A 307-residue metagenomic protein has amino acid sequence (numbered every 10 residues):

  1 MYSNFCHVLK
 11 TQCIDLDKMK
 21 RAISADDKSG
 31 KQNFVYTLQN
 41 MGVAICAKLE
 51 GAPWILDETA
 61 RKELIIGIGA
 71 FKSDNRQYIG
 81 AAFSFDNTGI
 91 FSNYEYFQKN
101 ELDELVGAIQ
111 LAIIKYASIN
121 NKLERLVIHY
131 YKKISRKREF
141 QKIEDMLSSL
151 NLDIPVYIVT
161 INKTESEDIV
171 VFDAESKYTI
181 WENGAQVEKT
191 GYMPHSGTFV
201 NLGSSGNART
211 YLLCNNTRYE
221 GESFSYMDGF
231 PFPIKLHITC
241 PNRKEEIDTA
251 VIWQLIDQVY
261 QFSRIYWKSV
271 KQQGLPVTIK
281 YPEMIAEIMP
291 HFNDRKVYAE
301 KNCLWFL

Functional and structural regions predicted by a protein language model:
M1-L307: Long, contiguous domain-sized segments
